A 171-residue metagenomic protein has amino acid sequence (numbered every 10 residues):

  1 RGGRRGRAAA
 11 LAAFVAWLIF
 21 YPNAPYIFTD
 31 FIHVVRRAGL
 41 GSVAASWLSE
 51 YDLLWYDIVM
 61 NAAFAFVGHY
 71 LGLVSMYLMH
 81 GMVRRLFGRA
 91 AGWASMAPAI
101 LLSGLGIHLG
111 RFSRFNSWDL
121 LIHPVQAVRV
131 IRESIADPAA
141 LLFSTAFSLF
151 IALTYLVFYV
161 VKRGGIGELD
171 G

Functional and structural regions predicted by a protein language model:
R1-A9, G81-A90: Membrane-interface helix-boundary motifs at transmembrane edges
A9-A12, Y26, D30, L48 (+3 more regions): Multi-pass alpha-helical transmembrane bundle typical of ion/small-solute transporters and intramembrane aspartyl
L11-I27, S95-F112: Hydrophobic alpha-helical membrane-insertion segments
I32-L40, L105-Q126: Juxtamembrane non-transmembrane "cap" segments at the membrane-aqueous interface of multi-pass membrane proteins
I32-L54: Membrane-interface interhelical connector segments
S46-I58, I131-A140: Membrane-interface segments at the starts/ends of alpha-helical transmembrane spans
A62-R84, F147-E168: Transmembrane alpha-helical segments in integral membrane proteins
N116, V128-I151: Membrane-interface transmembrane-helix boundary segments in multi-pass integral membrane proteins
